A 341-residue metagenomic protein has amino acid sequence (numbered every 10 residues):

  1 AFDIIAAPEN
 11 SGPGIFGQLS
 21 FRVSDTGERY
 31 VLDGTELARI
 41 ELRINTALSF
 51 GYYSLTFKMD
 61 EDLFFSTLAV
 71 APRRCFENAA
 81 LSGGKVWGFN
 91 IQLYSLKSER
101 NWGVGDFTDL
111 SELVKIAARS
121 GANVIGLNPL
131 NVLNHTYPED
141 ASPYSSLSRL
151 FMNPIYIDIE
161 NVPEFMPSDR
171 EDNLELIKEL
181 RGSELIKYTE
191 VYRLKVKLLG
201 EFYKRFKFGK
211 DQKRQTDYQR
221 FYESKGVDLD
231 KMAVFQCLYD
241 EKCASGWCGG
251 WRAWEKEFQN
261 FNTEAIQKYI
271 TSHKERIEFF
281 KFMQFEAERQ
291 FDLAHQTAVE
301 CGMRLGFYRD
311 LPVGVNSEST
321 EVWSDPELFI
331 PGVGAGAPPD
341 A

Functional and structural regions predicted by a protein language model:
F2-R22, G27-M59, T67-P326: Acidic/aromatic-lined carbohydrate-recognition and catalytic surfaces of CAZymes acting on diverse glycans
L63: Glycine/small-residue-rich phosphate/adenosyl-binding loop
S319-A341: Metal-dependent catalytic core segments for phosphate chemistry
